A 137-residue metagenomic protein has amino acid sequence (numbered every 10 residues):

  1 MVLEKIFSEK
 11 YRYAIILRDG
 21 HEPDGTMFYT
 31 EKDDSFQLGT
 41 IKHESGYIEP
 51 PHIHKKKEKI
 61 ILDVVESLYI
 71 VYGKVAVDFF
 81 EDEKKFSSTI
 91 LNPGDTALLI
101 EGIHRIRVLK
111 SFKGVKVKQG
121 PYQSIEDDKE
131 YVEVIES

Functional and structural regions predicted by a protein language model:
M1-K42, V134: A short, N-terminal "cap"/entry segment at the start of jelly-roll beta-barrel domains of the cupin/DSBH fold
T40-L62: Conserved short histidine dyad/triad with adjacent acidic residue
P51, V77-D78, A97-L99, I103-L109 (+1 more regions): Short beta-strand His + acidic residue motifs that chelate non-heme Fe in jelly-roll/DSBH and cupin folds
D63-D78: Glycine- and acidic-residue-biased ligand/ion/polar-headgroup-sensing regions
E81-E101: Short acidic-glycine-tyrosine-enriched beta hairpin
R107-S137: Double-stranded beta-helix
